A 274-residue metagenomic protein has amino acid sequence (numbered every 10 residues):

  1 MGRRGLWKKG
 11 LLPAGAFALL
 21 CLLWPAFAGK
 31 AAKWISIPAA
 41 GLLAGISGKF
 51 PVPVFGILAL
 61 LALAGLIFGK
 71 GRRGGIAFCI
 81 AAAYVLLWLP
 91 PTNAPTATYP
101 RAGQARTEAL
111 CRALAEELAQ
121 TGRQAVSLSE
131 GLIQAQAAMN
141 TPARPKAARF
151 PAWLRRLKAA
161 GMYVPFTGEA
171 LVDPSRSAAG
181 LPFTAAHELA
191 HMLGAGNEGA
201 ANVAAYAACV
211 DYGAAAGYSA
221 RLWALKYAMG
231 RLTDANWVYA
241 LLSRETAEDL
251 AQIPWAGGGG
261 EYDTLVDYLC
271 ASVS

Functional and structural regions predicted by a protein language model:
M1-P13: N-terminal membrane topogenic signal
F17-F68: Membrane-embedded alpha-helical segments of integral membrane proteins
A31-W34, P90-R112: Alpha-helical transmembrane signal-anchor/signal-peptide segments
P51, F183-A195, G199-N202, Y206: Active-site recognition of the HExxH zinc-binding catalytic motif
G71-A94: Internal/C-terminal transmembrane anchor helices
A113-L114, G196-N236: Post-HExxH zinc-binding segment in Zn-dependent metallohydrolases
T121-G168, P174, A178: Auxiliary, metal-adjacent structural segments of Zn-dependent hydrolase domains
V238-S274: Pan-zinc metallopeptidase signature
